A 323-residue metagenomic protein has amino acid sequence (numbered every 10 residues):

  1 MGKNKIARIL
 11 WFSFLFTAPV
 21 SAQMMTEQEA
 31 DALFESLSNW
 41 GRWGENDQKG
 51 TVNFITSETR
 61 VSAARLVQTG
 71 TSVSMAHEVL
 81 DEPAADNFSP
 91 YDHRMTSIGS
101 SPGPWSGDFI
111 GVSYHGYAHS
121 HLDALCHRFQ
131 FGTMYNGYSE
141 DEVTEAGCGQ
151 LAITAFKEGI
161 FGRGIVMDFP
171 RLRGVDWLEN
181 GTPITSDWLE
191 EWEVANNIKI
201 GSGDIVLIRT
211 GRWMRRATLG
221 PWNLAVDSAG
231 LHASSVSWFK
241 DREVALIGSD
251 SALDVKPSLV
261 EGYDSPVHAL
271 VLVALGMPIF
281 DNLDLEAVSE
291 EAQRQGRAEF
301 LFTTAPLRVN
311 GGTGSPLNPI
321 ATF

Functional and structural regions predicted by a protein language model:
M1-K5: N-terminal secretory signal peptides that target proteins for export/translocation
R8-A18: Bacterial N-terminal signal peptides
Q23-F323: Active-/binding-site microenvironments in catalytic and ligand-binding cores
